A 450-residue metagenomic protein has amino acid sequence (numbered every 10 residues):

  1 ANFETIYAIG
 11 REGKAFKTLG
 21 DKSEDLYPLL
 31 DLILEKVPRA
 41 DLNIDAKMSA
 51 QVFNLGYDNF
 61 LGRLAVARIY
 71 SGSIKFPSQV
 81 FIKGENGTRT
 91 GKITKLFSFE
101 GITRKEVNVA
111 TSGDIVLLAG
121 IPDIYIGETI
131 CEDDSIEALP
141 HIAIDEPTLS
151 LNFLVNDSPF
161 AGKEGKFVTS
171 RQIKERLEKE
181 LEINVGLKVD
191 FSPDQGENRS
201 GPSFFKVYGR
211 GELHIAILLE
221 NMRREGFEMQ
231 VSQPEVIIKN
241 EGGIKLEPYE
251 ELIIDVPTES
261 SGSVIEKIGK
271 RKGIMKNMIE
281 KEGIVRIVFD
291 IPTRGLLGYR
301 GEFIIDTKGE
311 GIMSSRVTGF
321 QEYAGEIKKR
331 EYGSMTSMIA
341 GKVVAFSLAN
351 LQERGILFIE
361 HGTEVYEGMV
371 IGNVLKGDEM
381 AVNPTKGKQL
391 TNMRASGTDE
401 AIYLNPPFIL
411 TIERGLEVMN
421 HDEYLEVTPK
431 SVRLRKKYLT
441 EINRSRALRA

Functional and structural regions predicted by a protein language model:
A1-A450: Structural and coupling elements of P-loop NTPases
